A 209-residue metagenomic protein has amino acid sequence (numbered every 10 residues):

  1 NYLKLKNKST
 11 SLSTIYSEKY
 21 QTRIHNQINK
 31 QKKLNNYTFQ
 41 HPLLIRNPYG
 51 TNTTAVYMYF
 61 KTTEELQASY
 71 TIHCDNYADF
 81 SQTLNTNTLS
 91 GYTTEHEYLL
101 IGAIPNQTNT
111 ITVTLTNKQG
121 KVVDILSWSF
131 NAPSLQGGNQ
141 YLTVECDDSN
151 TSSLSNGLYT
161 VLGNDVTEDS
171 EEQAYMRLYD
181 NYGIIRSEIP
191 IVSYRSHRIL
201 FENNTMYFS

Functional and structural regions predicted by a protein language model:
N1-Y2: Gram-positive cell-envelope targeting signals
L5-N26, P42-Y57, K61-Y70, T108 (+1 more regions): Histidine-/acidic-rich catalytic cores in large beta-rich domains
L34-P42: N-terminal edge beta-strand
T71-D75: Predominantly extracellular/luminal cell-surface or secreted proteins
Y77-G91: Solvent-exposed serine/threonine-rich low-complexity stretches and specific carbohydrate-binding patches
S81-T83, E97, I125-S129: Well-ordered beta-strand positions in beta-sheet-rich domains
S90-Y98: Aromatic sugar-binding surface patches on proteins that engage polysaccharides or sugar-phosphate polymers
L100-T108: Surface-exposed, short loops/turns at beta-strand junctions within beta-sandwich domains
